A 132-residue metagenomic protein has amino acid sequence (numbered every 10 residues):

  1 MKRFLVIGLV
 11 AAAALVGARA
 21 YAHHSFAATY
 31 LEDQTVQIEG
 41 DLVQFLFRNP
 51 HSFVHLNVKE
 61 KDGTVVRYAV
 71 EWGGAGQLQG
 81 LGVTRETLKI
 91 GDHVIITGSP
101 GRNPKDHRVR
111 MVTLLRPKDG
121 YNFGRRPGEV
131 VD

Functional and structural regions predicted by a protein language model:
M1-F4: Positively charged n-region of N-terminal signal peptides that target proteins for export
I7-L15: Bacterial N-terminal signal peptides
A20-V36: Short boundary/loop segments of OB/S1/cold-shock single-stranded nucleic-acid-binding domains
G40-L42: Conserved hydrophobic positions within beta-strands
R48-K59: Short aromatic-glycine-enriched beta-strand elements
W72-G80: Short, structured beta-strand/loop micro-motifs enriched in basic residues and often containing a Trp
G80-I96: Short nucleic-acid-contacting surface segments enriched for D/E, G, S/T with interspersed K/R
G101-G128: OB-fold/S1-family single-stranded nucleic acid-binding modules
